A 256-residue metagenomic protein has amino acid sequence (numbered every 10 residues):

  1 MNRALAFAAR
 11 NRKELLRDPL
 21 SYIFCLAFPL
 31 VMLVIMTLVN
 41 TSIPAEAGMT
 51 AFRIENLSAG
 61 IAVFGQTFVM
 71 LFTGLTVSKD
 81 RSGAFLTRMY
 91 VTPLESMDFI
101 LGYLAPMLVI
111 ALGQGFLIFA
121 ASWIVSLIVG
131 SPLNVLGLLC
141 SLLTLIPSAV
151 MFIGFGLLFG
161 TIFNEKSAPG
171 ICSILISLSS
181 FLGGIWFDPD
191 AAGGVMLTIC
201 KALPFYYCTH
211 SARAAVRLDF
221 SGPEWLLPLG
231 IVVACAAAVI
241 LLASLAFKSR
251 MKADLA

Functional and structural regions predicted by a protein language model:
M1-F28, G83-A84, S249-A253: Aromatic- and glycine-rich beta-strand/loop motifs that create alpha-glucan
E14, M89-V91, G160-F163: Helix-capping/transition residues at the boundaries of transmembrane alpha-helices and the short helical linkers
L16-I43, I54-F72, L112-G115, C172-F181 (+1 more regions): Hydrophobic alpha-helical transmembrane segments of multi-pass membrane transport/permease proteins
V31, I35, R53-V125, I174: Hydrophobic alpha-helical transmembrane segments of multi-pass membrane transport proteins
L33-L38, F119, W123, L157 (+3 more regions): Transmembrane alpha-helix boundary and packing residues in multipass membrane permease domains and related
I35-I43, G160-A202, Y206: Transmembrane helix segments
A45-A51, P132, G183-A238: Membrane-interfacial helix-loop-helix junctions in multi-pass membrane proteins
S96, I100-S177, P223-L229, V233 (+1 more regions): Alpha-helical transmembrane segments and their short interhelical loops
